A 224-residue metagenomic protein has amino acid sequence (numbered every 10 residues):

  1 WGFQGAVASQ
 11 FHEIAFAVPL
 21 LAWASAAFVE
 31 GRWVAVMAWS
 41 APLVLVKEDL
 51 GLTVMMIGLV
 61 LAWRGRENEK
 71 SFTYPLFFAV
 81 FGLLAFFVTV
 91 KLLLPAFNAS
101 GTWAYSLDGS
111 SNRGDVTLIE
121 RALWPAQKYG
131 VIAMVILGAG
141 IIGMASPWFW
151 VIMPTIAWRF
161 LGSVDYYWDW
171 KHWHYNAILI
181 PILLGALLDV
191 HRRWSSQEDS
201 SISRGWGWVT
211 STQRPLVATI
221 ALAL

Functional and structural regions predicted by a protein language model:
W1-A15, L45-L50, F160: Aromatic- and kink-enriched transmembrane "portal" helix at the membrane-lumen/periplasm boundary that abuts
I14-S40, G58, A62-R64, I182: Specific aromatic-rich, kink-prone transmembrane helix
W33-L61, A145-F149: Transmembrane helices and adjacent periplasmic/lumenal helix-loop junctions of polyprenol-phosphate-dependent
T53-G82: Perimembrane helix-loop-helix junctions
A79-L83, S195-L224: Signature aromatic-anchored transmembrane alpha helix within multi-pass, membrane-resident enzymes that catalyze glycan
V90-E120, A157-N176: Extracytoplasmic catalytic-loop and juxtamembrane helix elements of membrane-embedded, polyprenol/dolichol-linked
K128-I156: Hydrophobic, aromatic-rich transmembrane alpha-helices and their immediate juxtamembrane boundary segments
W150-G205: Hydrophobic/aromatic-rich transmembrane helices and adjacent perimembrane loops
